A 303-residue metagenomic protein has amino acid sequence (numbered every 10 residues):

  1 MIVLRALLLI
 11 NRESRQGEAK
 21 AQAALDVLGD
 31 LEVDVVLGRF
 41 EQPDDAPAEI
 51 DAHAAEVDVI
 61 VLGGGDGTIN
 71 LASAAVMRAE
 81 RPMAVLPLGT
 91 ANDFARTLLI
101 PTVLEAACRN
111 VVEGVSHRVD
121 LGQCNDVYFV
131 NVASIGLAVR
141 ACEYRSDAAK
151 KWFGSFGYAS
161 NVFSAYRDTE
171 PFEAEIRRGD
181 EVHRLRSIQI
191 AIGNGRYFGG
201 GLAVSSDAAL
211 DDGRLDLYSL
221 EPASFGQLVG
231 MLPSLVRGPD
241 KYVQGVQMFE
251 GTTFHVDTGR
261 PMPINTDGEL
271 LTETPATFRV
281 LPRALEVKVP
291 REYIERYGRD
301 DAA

Functional and structural regions predicted by a protein language model:
M1-V59, G63, N70, E105-A106 (+1 more regions): ATP/NTP phosphate-donor binding region
L9, A19-Q22, V27-L31, G38-F40 (+3 more regions): Catalytic core of DAGKc-family lipid kinases
R12, G63-G65, L86-L88, N194: Glycine-rich beta-strand-to-loop/alpha-helix junction loops that act as flexible
T68-R81: Short Gly/Thr/Asp-enriched flexible loops that form oxyanion-binding sites at enzyme active sites
S134, A138, A191-V204, L270: Glycine-rich phosphate/pyrophosphate-binding beta-alpha loops
A149-G157, G200, S206-Q227: Gly/Ser/Thr-rich active-site loops/lids in small-molecule metabolic enzymes that frequently grip phosphoryl groups
F172, R186-I188, G199-A208: Anionic-ligand binding region
R178, R184, A209, S219-A303: ATP/nucleoside-binding phosphotransfer catalytic cores, i.e., glycine-rich phosphate-binding loops
